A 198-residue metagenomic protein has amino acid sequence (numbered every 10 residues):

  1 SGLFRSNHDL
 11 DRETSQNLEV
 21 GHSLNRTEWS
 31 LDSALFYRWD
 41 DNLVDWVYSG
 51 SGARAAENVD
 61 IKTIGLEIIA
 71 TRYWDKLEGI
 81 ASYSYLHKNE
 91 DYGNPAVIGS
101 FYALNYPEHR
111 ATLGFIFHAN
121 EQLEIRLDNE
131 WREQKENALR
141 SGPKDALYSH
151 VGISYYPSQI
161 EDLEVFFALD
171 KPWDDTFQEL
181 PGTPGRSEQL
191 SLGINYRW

Functional and structural regions predicted by a protein language model:
S1-L18, W29-L31, L35-N58, D91-A96 (+2 more regions): Surface-exposed extracellular loop regions of Gram-negative outer-membrane beta-barrel proteins, predominantly
F4, S15-Q16, R26, T63 (+2 more regions): Structural motif corresponding to alpha-helix initiation and N-cap regions
D11, V59-I61, K144-A146: A conditional alpha-helix N-cap/helix-loop micro-motif detector
E13-N17, G52, T63-G65, N195-W198: Short C-terminal domain-edge/linker segments immediately following a structured domain
Q16-V20, T71-R72, Y102-W198: Conserved C-terminal beta-signal and adjacent last beta-strands/turns of outer-membrane beta-barrel proteins
S23: Conserved active-site carboxylates
S30, F36-D40, A56-A138: Gram-negative outer-membrane beta-barrel transporters
